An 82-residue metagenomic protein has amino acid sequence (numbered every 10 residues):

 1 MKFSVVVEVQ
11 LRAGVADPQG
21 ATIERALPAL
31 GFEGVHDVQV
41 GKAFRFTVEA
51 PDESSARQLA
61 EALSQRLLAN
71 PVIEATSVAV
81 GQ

Functional and structural regions predicted by a protein language model:
M1-Q82: Long, contiguous binding/interaction regions
